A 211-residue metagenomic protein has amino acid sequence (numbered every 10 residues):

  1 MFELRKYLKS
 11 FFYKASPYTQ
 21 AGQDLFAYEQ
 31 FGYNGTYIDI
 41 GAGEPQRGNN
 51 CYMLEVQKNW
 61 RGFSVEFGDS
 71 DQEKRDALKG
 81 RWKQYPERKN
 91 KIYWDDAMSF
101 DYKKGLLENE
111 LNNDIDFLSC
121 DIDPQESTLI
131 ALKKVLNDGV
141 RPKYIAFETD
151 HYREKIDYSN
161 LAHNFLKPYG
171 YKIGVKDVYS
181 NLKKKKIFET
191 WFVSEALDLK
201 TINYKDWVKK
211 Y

Functional and structural regions predicted by a protein language model:
M1-Y18, Y211: Membrane-proximal basic amphipathic "stem/tether" segments
F11-F12, W94, D116-C120: Surface-exposed cleft-lining segments at the edges of enzyme active sites
Y13-K103: SAM cofactor-binding core of SAM-dependent methyltransferases, primarily the Rossmann-like beta-alpha-beta module
E29, L107, K133-L136: Short amphipathic alpha-helices and their capping/turn segments at secondary-structure boundaries
G32, K83, L111, L136-N137: Residue-level signal for alpha-helix termini/capping positions
Y52-M53, K58-R61, N113-C120, P124-Y211: Conserved acidic-Pro-Pro-aromatic motif
G105-L111: Conserved amphipathic alpha-helix within the SDR
